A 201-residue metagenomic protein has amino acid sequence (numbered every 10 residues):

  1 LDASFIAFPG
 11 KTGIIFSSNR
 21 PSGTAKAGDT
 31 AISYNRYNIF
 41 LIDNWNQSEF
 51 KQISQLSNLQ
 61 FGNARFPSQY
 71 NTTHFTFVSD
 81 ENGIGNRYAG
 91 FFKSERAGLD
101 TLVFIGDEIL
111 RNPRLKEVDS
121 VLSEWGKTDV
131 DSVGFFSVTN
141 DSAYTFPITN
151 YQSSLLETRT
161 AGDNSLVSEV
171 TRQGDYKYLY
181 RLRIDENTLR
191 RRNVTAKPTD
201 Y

Functional and structural regions predicted by a protein language model:
L1-D2, A7-Q47, S57-N63, F77-T128 (+3 more regions): A flexible loop/linker signature enriched in serine peptidases of the S9 family
S4-I6, S68-Q69, R159-T160: Conserved beta-strand position repeated across blades of beta-propeller domains
G10-T12, T72-T73, D163-S165: Short coil/turn segments that connect the beta-strands within blades of beta-propeller domains
Q47-K51, S137-N140: Flexible, solvent-exposed coil segments and beta strand-coil junctions, predominantly the extracellular/periplasmic
Q52-S57, Y144-I148: A short beta-strand motif characteristic of beta-propeller blades
S68, T139-S142, F146-T149: Short linear interaction motifs
K127-D129, F136-S142: Surface-exposed intrinsically disordered loops and tails
Q152-S165: Signature of short aromatic-glycine-proline-rich micro-motifs recurring in repeat-based ectodomains
